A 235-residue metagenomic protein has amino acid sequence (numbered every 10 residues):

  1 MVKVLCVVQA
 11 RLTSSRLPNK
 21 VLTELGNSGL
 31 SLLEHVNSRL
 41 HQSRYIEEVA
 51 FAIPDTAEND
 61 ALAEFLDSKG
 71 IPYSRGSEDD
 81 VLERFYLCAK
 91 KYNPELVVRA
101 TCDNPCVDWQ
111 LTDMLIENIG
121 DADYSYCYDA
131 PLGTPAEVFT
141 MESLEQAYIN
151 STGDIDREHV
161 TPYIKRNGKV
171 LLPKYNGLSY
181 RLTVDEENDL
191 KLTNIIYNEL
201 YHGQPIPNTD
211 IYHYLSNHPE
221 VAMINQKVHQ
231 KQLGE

Functional and structural regions predicted by a protein language model:
M1-P18: N-terminal nucleotide-binding beta1-loop-alpha1 segment
K3-V8, L33, E48-F51: Hydrophobic targeting segments
V21-G26: Short glycine-enriched, charge-decorated loop/helix-capping segments at active-site entrances that position
S31-V49, S68-K69: A short, N-terminal amphipathic alpha-helix
I46, P94, G120-D123: Short, high-confidence coil segments that cap the C-terminus of an alpha-helix and link into the following beta-strand
T56-E117: Short phosphate-binding loop-to-helix
C106-K191, I195, D210-E235: Conserved core of the sugar-phosphate nucleotidyltransferase
